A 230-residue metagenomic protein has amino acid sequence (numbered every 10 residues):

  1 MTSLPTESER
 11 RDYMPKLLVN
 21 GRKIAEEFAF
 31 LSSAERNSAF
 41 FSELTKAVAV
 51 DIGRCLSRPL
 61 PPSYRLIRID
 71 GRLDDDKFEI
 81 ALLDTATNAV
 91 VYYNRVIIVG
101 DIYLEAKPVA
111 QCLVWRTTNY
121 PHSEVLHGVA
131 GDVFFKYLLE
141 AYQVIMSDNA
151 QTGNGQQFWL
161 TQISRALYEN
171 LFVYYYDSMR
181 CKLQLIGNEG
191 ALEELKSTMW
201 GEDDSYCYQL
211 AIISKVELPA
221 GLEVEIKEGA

Functional and structural regions predicted by a protein language model:
M1-V125, K136-S147, Q151-A230: Non-catalytic substrate-recognition and accessory regions of acyl/acetyltransferase enzymes
A130-F134: Glycine- and acidic-residue-rich phosphate-binding/metal-coordinating active-site segment common to enzymes that handle
